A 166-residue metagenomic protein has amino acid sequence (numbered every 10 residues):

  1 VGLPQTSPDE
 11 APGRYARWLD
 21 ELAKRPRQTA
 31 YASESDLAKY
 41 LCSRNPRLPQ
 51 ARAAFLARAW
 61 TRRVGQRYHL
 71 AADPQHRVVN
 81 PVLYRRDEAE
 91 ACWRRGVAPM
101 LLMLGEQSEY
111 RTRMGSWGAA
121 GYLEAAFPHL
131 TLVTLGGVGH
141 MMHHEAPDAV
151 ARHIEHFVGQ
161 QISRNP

Functional and structural regions predicted by a protein language model:
V1-S33: Flexible "cap/lid" loop of the alpha/beta hydrolase fold
L3, E109, H140-H143: Nucleotide-sugar-dependent glycosyltransferase donor-binding/catalytic pocket residues
Q5, L22, P26, N45-L48 (+1 more regions): A general structural signal marking secondary-structure boundaries and capping sites
Q5-A11, M114-S116, E145: Short aromatic-enriched loop/helix-cap "lid" or pocket-rim segments at secondary-structure transitions that line
T29-Y110: Alpha/beta-hydrolase
D36, Y40, A91, G118 (+2 more regions): Alpha-helical elements of Rossmann-like donor-binding domains used by nucleotide-donor carbohydrate transfer enzymes
R94-V138: Conserved loop-alpha-helix segment in the C-terminal half of the alpha/beta-hydrolase fold that carries the catalytic
A126-P166: Catalytic active-site module of serine/aspartate enzymes centered on a nucleophile-bearing elbow/loop
